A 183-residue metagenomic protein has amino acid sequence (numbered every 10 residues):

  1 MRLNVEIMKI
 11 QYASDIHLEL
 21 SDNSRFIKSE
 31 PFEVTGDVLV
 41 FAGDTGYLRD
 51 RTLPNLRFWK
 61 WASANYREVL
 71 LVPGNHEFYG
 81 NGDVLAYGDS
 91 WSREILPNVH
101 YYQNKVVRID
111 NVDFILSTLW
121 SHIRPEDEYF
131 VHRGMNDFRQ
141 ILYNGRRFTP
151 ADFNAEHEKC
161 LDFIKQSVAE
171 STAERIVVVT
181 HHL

Functional and structural regions predicted by a protein language model:
M1-L71, F78-A86, Y143-R147: N-terminal active-site segment of His-dependent metallophosphoesterases
L3-Q11, V106-L116: Beta-strand-turn-beta hairpins that frame and shape the catalytic cleft of phosphate-ester-processing enzymes
K9, E68, N98-H100, D113: Conserved beta-strand segments of alpha/beta enzyme cores
I10, D37-V38, V112-D113, R175-V177: Structural motif
H17-E19, G46, N75-E77, V106 (+2 more regions): Catalytic metal-binding/acid-base residues of hydrolase active sites
P31-T35, H100-R108: Short acidic low-complexity segments
D83-Y102: Glycine/small-residue-rich loop that forms an oxyanion/phosphate-binding "nest" at active or ligand-binding sites
I115-V177, H182: Active-site-proximal loop/helix segment associated with metal-binding centers of metalloenzymes
